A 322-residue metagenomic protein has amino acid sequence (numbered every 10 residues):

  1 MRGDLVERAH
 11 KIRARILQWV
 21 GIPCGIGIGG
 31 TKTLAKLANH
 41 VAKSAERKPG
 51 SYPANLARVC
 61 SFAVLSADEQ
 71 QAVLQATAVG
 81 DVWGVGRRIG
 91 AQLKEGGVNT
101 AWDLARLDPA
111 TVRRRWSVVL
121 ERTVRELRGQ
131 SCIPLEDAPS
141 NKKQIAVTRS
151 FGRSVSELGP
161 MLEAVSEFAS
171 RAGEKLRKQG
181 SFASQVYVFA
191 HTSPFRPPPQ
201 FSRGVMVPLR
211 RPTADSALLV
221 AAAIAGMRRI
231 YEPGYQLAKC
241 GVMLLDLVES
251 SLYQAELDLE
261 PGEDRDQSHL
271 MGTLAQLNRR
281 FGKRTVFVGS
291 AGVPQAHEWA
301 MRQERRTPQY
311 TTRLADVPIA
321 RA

Functional and structural regions predicted by a protein language model:
M1, V79, L247: Hydrophobic pocket-lining residues within nucleotide cofactor-binding pockets
M1-C24: Hydrophobic alpha-helical hairpins/lids featuring a short glycine-rich hinge
I12, I22, H40-C132: Compact, charge-rich alpha-helical regulatory domains located at protein termini
G30-L34, E126-Q130, F182-S193, Q236-V248 (+1 more regions): A glycine-rich phosphate-binding loop feature that marks nucleotide/adenosyl-phosphate handling sites
T31-C60, L127, F168, A172 (+5 more regions): Stable alpha-helical structural segments in soluble proteins, enriched in small hydrophobic residues
D81, I89-Q236: DNA-contacting surface of Y-family translesion DNA polymerases
S202-G204, L209-A322: Acidic, metal-coordinating catalytic segment for phosphate/diphosphate chemistry, firing primarily on the Nudix
